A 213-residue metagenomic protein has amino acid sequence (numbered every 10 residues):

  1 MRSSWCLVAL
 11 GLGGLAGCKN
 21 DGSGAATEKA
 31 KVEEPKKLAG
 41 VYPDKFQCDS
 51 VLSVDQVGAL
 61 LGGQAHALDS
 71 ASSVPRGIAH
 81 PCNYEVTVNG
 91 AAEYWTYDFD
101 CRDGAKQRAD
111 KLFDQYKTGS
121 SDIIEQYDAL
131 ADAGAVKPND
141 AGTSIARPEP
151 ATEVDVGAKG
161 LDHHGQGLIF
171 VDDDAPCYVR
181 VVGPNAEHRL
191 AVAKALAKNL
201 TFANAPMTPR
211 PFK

Functional and structural regions predicted by a protein language model:
M1-A16: Sec-dependent bacterial lipoprotein signal peptides
C18-D21: Bacterial signal peptide processing site
K31-P43, G58, D128, D132-K213: A short, solvent-exposed beta-edge/loop patch
Q47-Q64: Amphipathic alpha-helical segments
A59-L60, Q64-H164: Short, solvent-exposed recognition patches
